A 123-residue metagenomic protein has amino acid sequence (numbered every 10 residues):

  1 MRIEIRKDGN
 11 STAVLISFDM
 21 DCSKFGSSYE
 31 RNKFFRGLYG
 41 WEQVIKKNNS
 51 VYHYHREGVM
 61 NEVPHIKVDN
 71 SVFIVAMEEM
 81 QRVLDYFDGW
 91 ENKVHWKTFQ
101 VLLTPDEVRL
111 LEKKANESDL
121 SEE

Functional and structural regions predicted by a protein language model:
K7-N10, P64-I66: Short, flexible turn/loop "capping" segments at secondary-structure junctions
T12-C22: Active-site-flanking beta-strand signature of metal-NTP-handling nucleotidyl enzymes and homologous cyclase-like
D21-F25, E79-M80: Short acidic, S/G/P-rich loop/turn micro-motifs used as interaction or catalytic elements
R31-G37: Domain-level signal for Mg2+-assisted phosphodiester chemistry and nucleotide/NA-binding surfaces in nucleic-acid
G40-N92: Short, intrinsically disordered low-complexity segments
N92-E107: Conserved short beta-strand edge segments in small beta-sheet-based binding/regulatory domains
R109-E123: Short, low-order "capping/linker" segments at domain edges
